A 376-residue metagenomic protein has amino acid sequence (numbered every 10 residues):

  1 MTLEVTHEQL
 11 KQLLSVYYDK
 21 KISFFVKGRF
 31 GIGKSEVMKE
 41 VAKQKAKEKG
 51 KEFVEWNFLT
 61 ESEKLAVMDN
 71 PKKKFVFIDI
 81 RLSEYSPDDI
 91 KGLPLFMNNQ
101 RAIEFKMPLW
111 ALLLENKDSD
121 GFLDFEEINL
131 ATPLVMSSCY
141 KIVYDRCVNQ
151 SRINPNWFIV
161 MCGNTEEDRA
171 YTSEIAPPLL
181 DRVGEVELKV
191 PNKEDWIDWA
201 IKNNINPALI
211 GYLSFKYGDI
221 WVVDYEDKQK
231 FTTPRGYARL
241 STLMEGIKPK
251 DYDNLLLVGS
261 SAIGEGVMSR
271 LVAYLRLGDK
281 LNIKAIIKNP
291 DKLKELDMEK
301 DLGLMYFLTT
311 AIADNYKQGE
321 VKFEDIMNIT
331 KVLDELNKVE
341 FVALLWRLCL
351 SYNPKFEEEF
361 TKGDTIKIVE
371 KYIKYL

Functional and structural regions predicted by a protein language model:
M1-F215: AAA+ P-loop NTPase catalytic core and its hallmark functional loops
E8-K11, D227-T232, K292-L304, V321 (+1 more regions): Structural motif
V26-R29, D251-A262, F323-T330: Short alpha-helical "patches" and their helix-cap loops
K193, V267-M268, I283, I326 (+1 more regions): Short amphipathic alpha-helical segments that mediate assembly, nucleic-acid/protein binding, or membrane association
I197-A262: Conserved AAA+ ATPase small/helical "lid" subdomain
D253-K317: Accessory nucleic acid-recognition modules appended to NTPase machines
E299-L376: Terminal-proximal interaction/regulatory segments of ATP-powered molecular machines
